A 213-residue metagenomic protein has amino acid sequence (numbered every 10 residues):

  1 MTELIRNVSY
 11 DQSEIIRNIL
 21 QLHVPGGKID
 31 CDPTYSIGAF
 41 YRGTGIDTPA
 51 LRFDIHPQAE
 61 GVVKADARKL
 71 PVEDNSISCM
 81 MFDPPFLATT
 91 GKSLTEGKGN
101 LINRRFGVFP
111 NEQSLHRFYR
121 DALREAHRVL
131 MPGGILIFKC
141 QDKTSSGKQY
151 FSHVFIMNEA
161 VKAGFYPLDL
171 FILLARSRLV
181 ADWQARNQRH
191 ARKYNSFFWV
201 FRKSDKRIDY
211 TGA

Functional and structural regions predicted by a protein language model:
M1-A213: Class I S-adenosyl-L-methionine-dependent methyltransferase catalytic core
